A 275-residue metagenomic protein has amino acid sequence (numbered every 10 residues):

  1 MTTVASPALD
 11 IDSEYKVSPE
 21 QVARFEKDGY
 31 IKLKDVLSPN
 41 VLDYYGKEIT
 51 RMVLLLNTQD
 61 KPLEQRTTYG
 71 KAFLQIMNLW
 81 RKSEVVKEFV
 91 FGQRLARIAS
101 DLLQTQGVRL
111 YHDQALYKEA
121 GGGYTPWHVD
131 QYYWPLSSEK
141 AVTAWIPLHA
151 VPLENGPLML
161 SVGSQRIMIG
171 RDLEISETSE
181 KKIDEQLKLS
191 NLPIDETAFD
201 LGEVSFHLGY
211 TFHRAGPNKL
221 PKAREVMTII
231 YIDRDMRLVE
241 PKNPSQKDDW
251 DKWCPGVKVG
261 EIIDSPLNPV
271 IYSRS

Functional and structural regions predicted by a protein language model:
M1-D28, K34-W127, Y133-L136, D172-L173 (+2 more regions): Non-heme Fe(II)-dependent double-stranded beta-helix
T2-T3, P7-D10, M52-L55, Q59 (+3 more regions): Non-heme Fe(II)/2-oxoglutarate
L37-P39, A115-Y117, G122, Y132 (+4 more regions): Short, solvent-exposed loop/turn segments at secondary-structure junctions
L74, V129-D130, E177-P193, P221-A223 (+1 more regions): Short, surface-exposed loop/helix-turn segments at secondary-structure junctions that function as lids/hinges flanking
T105-Q106, Q131, L136, L148-P157 (+1 more regions): Active-site region of the double-stranded beta-helix
D130-Y132, A141, R214-N218: Glycine-rich phosphate/pyrophosphate-binding beta-alpha loops
P135-L153, A198-F199, F206, I230-R234: Short, conserved beta-strand element in jelly-roll/cupin
V151-G216, M236, G260: Double-stranded beta-helix
